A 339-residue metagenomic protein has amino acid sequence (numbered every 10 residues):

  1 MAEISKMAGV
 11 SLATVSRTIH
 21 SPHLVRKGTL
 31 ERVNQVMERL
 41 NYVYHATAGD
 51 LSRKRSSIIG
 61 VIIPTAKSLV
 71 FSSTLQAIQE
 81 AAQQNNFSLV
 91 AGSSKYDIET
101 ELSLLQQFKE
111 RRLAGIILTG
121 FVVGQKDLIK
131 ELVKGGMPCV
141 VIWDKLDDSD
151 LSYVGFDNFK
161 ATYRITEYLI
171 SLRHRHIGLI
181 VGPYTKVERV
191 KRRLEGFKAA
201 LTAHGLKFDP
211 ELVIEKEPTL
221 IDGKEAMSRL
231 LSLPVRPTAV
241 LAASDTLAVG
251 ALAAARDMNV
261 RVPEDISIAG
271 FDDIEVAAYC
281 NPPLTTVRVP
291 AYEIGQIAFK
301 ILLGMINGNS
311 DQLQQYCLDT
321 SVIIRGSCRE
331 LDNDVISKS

Functional and structural regions predicted by a protein language model:
M1-S57, R329, K338: N-terminal helix-turn-helix DNA-binding module of bacterial transcription factors
L12-R17, L51-K67, Y168, H176-P183: Short beta-strand segments enriched in small/hydrophobic residues
E38-Q76, Q84-F87, K95-D97, Q107-E110: N-terminal helix-turn-helix/winged-helix DNA-binding helices and compositionally similar short basic alpha-helical
P64-S73, A91-T100, V154-R164, I180-S228 (+4 more regions): Hinge/beta->alpha junction and helix N-cap segments in small-molecule ligand-binding domains
E80-Q125: Central regulatory/effector-binding core of bacterial HTH transcription factors
Y96, T119-R164, Y184-T185, L206 (+2 more regions): Flexible loop/hinge segments that line or gate small-molecule binding clefts
A226-S339: Flexible loop/turn connectors
